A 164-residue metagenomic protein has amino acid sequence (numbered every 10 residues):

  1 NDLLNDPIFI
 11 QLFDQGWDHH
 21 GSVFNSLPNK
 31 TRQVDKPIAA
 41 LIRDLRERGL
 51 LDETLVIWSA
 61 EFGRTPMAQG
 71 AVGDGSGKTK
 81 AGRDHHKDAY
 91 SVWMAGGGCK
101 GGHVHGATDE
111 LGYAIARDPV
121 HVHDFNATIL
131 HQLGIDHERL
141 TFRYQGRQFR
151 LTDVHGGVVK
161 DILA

Functional and structural regions predicted by a protein language model:
N1-A164: Ligand-binding pockets and gating/stacking loops
